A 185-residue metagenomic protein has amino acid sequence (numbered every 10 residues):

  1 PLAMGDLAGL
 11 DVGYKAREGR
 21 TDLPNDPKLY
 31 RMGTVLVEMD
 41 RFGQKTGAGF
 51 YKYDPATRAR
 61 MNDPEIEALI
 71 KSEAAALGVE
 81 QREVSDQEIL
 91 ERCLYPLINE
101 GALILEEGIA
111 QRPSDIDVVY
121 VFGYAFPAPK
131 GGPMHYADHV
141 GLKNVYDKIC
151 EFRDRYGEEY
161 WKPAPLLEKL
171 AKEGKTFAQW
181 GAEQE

Functional and structural regions predicted by a protein language model:
P1-E185: N-terminal glycine-rich phosphate-binding loop for ADP-containing cofactors
